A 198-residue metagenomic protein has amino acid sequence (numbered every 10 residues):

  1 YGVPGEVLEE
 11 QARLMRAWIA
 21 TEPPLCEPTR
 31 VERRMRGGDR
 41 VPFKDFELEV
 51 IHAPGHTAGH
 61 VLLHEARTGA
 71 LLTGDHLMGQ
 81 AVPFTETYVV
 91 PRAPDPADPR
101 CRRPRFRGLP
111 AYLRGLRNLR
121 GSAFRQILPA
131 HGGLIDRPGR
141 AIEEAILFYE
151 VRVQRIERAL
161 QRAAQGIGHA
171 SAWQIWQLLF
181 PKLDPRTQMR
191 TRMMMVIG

Functional and structural regions predicted by a protein language model:
Y1-D39, K44-F46: Flexible, acidic/histidine-containing loops and adjacent segments that form or flank the divalent-metal
V7-E9, L71-Q80, S171-W176: Conserved long hydrophobic alpha-helices within structured protein cores
L14, E22-R30, E47-V153: Metallo-beta-lactamase
M35, R105-F124, A170-R186: Extended, compositionally biased low-complexity polar/Lys-Gly-rich tracts and adjacent boundary/linker regions are
V41, L119-S122, A163: Hydrophobic helix-cap positions at the C-terminus of alpha-helices in RecA-like/P-loop ATPase nucleotide-binding cores
R155-G198: C-terminal regulatory/interaction regions
